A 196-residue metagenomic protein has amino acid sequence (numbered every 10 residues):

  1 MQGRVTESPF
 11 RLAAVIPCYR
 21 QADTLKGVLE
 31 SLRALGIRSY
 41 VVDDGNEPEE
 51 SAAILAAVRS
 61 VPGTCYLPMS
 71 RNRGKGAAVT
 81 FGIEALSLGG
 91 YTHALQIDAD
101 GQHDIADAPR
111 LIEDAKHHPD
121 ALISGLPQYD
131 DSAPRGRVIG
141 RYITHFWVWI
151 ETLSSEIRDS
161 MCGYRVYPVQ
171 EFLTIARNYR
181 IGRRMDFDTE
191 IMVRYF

Functional and structural regions predicted by a protein language model:
R11, R38-S39, H93: Residues at the starts of beta-strands that form the adenosine-phosphate
R11-A13, E190: Cell-envelope/extracellular polymer assembly enzymes that use nucleotide-activated donors
R20-A34: Short, well-formed alpha-helical segments that are part of the catalytic scaffolds of diverse glycosyltransferases
I37-N46, L67-M69, I97: Short beta-strand/loop segment that forms part of the nucleotide-sugar
R38, G63-C65, E156: Conserved beta-strand segments of alpha/beta enzyme cores
D43-I54, G101: A conserved acidic beta->alpha catalytic loop
R71, G76-L88, H93, I105-M185: Acceptor/aglycone-binding surface of glycosyltransferases and processive sugar-polymer synthases
F187-R194: Short active-site alpha-helical segment characteristic of glycosyltransferases and processive polysaccharide synthases
